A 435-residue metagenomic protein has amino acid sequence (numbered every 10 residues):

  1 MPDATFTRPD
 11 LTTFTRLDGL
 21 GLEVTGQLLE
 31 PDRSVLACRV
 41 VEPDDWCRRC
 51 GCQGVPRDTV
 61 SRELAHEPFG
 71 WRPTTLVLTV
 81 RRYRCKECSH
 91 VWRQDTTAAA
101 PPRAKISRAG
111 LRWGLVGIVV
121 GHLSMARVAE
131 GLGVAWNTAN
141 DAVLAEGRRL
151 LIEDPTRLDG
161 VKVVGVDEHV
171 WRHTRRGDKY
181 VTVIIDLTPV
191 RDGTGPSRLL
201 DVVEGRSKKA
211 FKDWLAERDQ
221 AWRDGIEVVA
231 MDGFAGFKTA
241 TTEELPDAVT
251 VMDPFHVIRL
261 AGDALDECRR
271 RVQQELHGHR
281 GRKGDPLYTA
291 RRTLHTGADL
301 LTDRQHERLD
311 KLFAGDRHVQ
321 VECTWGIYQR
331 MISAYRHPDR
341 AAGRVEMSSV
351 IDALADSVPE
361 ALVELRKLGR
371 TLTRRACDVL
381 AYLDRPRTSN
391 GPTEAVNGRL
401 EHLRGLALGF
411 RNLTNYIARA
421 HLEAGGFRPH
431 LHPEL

Functional and structural regions predicted by a protein language model:
M1-D45, G51: Short helix-coil boundary/hinge micro-motifs
V40, D44, R49, V55 (+5 more regions): Acidic/histidine-rich catalytic cores and adjacent linkers of DNA breakage/strand-transfer/modification proteins
W46, G51-G54, V60-V164, E168-R175 (+2 more regions): Short, positively charged, Gly/Tyr-enriched micro-motifs that form contact patches at catalytic or ligand/partner
R103-L115, D201, P359, K367-R370: Acidic, glycine-enriched active-site microenvironments
V128, G165, A230, T250-D253: A structural signal for short, well-ordered beta-strand segments and their strand-loop junctions that often border
T138-V228, A235-A240: RNase H-like nuclease fold core
E146, Y180-I184, E243-V249, L265-R270: Short secondary-structure boundary/capping segments
V257-G278: Short alpha-helix plus adjacent loop in nuclease-associated cores
